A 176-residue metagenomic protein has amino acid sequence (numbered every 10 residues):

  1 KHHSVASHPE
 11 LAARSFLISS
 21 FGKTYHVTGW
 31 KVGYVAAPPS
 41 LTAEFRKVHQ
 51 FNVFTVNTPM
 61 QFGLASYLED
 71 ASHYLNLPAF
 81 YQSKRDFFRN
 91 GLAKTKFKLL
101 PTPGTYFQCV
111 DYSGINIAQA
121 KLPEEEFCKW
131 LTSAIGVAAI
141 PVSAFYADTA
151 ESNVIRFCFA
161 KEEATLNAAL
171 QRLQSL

Functional and structural regions predicted by a protein language model:
K1-L176: PLP-dependent class I/II
